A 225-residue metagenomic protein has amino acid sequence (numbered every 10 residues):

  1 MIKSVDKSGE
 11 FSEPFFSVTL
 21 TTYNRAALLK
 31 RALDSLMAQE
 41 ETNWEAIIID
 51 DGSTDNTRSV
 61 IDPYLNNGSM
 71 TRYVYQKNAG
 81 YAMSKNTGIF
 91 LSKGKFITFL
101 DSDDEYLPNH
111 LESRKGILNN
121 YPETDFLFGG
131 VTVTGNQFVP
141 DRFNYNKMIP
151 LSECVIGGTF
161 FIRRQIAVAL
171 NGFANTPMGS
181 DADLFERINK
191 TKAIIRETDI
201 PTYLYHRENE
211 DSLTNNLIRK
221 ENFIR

Functional and structural regions predicted by a protein language model:
M1-M37: N-proximal low-complexity "stem/linker" segments adjacent to membrane-targeting elements
P14-S17, E45, D183: Cell-envelope/extracellular polymer assembly enzymes that use nucleotide-activated donors
K30, D55-P63, E105, N109: Acidic helix N-cap motif at the loop->helix transition within catalytic regions of sugar-transfer enzymes
S35, D50-S59, D101: A conserved acidic beta->alpha catalytic loop
Q76-S92: Glycine-rich, basic loop-to-helix element that forms the pyrophosphate-binding segment of sugar-nucleotide handling
I97: Short aromatic/hydrophobic "clamp" motif used to bind/position activated sugar donors
E105, N109-P140: Conserved donor NDP-sugar-binding/catalytic core segment of glycosyltransferases
Y145-R225: Conserved nucleotide-sugar donor-binding catalytic segment
